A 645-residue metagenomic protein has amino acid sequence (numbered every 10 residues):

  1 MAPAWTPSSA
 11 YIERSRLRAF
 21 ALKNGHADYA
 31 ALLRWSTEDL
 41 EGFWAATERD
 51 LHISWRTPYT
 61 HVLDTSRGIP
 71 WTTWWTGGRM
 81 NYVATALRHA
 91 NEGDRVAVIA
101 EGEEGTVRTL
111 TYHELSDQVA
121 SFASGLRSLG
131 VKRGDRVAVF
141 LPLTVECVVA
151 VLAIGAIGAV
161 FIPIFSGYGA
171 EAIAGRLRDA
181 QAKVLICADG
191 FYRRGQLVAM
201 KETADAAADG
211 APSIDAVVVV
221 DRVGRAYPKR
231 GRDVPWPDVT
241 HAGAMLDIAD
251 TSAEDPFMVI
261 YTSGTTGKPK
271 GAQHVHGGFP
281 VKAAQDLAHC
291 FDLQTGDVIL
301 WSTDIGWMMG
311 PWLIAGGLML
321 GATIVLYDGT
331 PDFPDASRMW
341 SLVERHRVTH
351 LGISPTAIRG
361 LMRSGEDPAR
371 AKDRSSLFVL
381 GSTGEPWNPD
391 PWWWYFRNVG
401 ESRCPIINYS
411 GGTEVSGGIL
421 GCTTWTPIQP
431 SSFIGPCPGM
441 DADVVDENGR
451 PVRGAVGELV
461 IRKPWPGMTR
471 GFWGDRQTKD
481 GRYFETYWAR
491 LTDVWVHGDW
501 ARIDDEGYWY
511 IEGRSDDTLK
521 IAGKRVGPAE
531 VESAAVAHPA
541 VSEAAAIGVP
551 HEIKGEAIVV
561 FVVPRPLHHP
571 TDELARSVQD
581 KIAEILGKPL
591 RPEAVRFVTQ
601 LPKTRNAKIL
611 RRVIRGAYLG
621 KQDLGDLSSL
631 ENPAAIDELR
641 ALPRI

Functional and structural regions predicted by a protein language model:
L17-R18, L22-N24, H61, V83-E114 (+1 more regions): AMP-dependent adenylate-forming
A30-W35, V98-L152, G169-A174, G231 (+2 more regions): Conserved AMP-binding/adenylate-forming core of the ANL superfamily
D94-V96, V217-V219, R230-Y261, K268 (+3 more regions): Conserved pre-ATP/AMP-binding loop-to-beta segment of ANL
P142, V184-T203, G224, D328-D332 (+3 more regions): Adenylate-forming
L152, A156-D238, S354: Structural core segment of the AMP-binding/adenylate-forming
I164-G190, A204, E344, L351 (+7 more regions): AMP-binding/adenylate-forming catalytic core of the ANL superfamily
P280-V298, M308-T349, S364: Conserved AMP-binding/adenylation subdomain of ANL enzymes
Y327, E344, F378-L380, W387-Y508 (+2 more regions): Conserved AMP-binding/adenylate-forming
